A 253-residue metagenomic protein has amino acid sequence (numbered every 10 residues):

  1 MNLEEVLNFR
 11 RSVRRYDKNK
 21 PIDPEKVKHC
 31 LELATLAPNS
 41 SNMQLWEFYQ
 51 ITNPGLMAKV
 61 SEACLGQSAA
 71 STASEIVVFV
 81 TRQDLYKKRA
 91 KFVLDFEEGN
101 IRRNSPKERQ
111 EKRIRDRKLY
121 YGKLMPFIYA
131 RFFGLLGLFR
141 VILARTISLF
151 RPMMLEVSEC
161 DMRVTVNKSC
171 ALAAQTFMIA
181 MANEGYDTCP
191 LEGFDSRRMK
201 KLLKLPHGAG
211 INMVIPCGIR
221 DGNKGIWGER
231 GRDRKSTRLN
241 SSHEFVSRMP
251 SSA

Functional and structural regions predicted by a protein language model:
M1-R238: Acidic, surface-exposed loops and disordered segments
L239-A253: Single conserved hydrophobic/aromatic residue that forms the stacking wall/gate of nucleotide- or nucleobase-binding
